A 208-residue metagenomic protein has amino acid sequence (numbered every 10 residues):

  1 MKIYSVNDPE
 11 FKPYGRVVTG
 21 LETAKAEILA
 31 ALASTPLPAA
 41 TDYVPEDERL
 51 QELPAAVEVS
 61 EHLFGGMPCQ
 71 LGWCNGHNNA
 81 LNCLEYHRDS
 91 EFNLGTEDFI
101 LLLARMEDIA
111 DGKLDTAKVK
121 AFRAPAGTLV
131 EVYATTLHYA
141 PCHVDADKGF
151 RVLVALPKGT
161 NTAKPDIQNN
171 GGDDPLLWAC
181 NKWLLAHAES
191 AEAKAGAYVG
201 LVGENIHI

Functional and structural regions predicted by a protein language model:
M1-A126, A140-I208: Active-site region of the double-stranded beta-helix
T128-V130, T135-Y139: Histidine-centered metal-chelating micro-motifs
